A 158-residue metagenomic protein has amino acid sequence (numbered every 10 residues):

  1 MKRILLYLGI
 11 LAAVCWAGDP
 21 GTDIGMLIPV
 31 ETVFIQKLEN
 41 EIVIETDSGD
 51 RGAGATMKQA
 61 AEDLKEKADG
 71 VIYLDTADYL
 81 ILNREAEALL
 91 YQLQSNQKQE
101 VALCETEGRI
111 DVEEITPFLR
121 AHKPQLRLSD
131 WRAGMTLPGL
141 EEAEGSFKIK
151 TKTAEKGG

Functional and structural regions predicted by a protein language model:
M1-G158: Membrane-proximal alpha-helical signals and transmembrane carboxylates
